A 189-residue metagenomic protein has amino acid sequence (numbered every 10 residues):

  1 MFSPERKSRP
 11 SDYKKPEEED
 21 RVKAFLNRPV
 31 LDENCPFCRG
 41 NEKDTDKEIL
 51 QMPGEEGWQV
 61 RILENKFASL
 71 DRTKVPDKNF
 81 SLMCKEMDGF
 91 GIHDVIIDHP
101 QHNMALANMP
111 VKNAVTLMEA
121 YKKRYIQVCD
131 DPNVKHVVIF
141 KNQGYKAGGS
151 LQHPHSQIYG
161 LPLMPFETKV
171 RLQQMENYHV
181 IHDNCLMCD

Functional and structural regions predicted by a protein language model:
M1-D189: HIT superfamily nucleotide-processing domains
